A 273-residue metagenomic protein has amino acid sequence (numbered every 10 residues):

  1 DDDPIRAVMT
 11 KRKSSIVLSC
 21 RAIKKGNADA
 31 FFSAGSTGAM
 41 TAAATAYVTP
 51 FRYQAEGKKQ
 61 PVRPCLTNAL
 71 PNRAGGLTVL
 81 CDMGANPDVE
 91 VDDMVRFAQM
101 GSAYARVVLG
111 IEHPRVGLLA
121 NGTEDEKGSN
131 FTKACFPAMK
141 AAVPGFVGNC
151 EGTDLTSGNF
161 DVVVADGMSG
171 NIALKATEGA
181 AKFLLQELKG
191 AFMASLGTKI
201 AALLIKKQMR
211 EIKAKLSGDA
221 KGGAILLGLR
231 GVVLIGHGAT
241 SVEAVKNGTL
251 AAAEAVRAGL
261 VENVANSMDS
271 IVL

Functional and structural regions predicted by a protein language model:
D1, R6, R12-K13, R21-K25 (+4 more regions): Anion-binding alpha/beta catalytic cores of soluble intermediary-metabolism enzymes, centered on
L18: NAD(P)-cofactor binding segment of oxidoreductase domains
F160: Conserved beta-loop-beta/alpha segment of the NTase-like Rossmann-fold superfamily that binds/positions NTPs
G167: Conserved catalytic block of serine-dependent lipid acyl chemistry
